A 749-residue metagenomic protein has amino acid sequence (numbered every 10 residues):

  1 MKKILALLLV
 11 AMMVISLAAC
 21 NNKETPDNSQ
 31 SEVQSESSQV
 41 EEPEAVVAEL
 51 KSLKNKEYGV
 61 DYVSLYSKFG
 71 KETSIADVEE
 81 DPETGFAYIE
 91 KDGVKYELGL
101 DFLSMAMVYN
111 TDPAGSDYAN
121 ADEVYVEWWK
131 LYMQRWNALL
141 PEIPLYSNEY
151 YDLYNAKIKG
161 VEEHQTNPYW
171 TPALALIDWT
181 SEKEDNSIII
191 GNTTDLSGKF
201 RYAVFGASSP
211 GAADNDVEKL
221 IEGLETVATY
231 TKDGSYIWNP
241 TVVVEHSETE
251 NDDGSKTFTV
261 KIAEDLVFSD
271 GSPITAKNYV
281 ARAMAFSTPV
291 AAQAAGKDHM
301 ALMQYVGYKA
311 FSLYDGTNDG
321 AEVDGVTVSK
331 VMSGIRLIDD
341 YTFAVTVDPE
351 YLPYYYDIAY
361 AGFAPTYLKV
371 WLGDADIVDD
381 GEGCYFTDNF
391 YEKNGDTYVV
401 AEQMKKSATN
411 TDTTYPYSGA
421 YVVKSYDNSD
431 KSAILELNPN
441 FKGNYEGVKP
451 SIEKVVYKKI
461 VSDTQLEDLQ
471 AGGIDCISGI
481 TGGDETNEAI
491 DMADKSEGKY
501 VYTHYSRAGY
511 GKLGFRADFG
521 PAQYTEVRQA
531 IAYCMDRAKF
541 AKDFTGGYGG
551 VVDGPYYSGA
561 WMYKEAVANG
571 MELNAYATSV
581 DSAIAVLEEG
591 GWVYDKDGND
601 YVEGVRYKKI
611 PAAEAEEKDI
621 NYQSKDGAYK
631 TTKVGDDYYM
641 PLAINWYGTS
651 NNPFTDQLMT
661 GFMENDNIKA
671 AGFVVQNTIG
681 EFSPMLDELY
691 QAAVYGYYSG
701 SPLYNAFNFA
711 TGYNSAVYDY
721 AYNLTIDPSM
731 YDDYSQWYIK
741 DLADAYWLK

Functional and structural regions predicted by a protein language model:
E41-L196, C534-N569, S650, D656-E664 (+1 more regions): Detector for C-terminal structural segments
Y118-E123, K130, V244-K309, I338 (+5 more regions): Aromatic- and charge-enriched surface segment that lines or borders ligand/interaction sites
A119-L140, I189, T275-M284, D340-A344 (+8 more regions): Alpha-helical secondary-structure segments
K157, A295-T397: Surface-exposed binding/hinge segments that line and control ligand-binding clefts or catalytic entry sites
P168, P172, G191-N251: N-terminal lobe/hinge region of extracytoplasmic solute-binding protein
F205, P210-A212, E218-E222, Y230-D233 (+8 more regions): Gly/Pro-rich hinge or "lid" segments in bacterial periplasmic/extracellular proteins
I237, V244, E248, K424 (+2 more regions): Append "and occasionally in soluble cytosolic enzymes with long acidic Gly/Pro-rich linkers
A292-H299, K424-N440, V456-F519, A530 (+3 more regions): Extracellular/periplasmic solute-recognition and catalytic clefts
